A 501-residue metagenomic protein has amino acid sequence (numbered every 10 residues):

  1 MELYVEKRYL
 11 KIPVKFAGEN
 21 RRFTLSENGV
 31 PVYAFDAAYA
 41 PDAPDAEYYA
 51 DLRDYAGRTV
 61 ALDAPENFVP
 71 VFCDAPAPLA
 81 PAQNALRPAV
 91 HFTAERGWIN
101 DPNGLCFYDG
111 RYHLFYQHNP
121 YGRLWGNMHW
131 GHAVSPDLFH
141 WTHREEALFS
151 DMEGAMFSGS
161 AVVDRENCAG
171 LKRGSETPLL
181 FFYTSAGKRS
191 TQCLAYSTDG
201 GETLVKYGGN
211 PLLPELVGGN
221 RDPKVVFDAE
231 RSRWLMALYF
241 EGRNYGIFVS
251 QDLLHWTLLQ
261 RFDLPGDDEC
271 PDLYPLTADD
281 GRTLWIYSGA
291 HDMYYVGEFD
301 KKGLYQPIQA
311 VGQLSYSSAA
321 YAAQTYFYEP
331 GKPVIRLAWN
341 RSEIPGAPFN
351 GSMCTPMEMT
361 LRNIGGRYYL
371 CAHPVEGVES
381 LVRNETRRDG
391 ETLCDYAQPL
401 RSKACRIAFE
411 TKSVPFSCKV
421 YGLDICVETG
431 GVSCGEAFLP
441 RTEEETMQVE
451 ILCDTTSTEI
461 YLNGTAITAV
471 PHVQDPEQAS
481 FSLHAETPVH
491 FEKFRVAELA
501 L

Functional and structural regions predicted by a protein language model:
M1-A34, Y49-F68, P76-P78, A290 (+2 more regions): Beta-rich accessory regions
E2, P31-D51, V69-N103, G122-W125 (+6 more regions): Surface loop/turn signatures of beta-propeller and other carbohydrate-active proteins
I12, L62-D63, D101-Y121, H143-A147 (+9 more regions): Hydrophobic core segments of beta-strands in well-ordered, beta-rich domains
G18, F23, R53-Y55, P65 (+1 more regions): Hydrophobic alpha-helical membrane-insertion signals
N20-R22, S26-G29, T93, D109-G110 (+1 more regions): Beta-propeller domains
R21-R22, W125-H129, R189-L194, R243-I247 (+3 more regions): Structural motif
S26, S135, S197-T198, I247-S250: Conserved Ser/Thr-centered positions that define the repeating blades of beta-propeller domains
P70-P81, S185, S190-L194, T198 (+4 more regions): An acidic-aromatic loop/edge-strand motif
